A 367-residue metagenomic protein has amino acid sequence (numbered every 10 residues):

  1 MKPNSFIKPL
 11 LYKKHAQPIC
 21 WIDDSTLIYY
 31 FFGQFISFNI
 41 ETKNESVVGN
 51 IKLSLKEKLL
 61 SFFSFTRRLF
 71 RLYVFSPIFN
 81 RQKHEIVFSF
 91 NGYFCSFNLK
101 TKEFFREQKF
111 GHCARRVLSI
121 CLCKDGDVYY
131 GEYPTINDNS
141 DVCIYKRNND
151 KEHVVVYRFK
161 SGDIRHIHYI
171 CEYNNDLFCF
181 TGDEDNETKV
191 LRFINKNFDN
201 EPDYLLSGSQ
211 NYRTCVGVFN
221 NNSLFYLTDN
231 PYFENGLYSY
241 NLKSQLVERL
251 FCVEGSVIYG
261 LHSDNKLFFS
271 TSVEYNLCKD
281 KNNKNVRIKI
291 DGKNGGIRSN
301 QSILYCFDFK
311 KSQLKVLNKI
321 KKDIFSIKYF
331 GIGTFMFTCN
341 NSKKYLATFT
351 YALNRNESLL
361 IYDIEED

Functional and structural regions predicted by a protein language model:
F6-L11, S46-V48, L59-R68, E103-G111 (+4 more regions): A short beta-strand motif characteristic of beta-propeller blades
Y12-D24, E57-R81, H112-L122, D163-Y169 (+3 more regions): Repeated scaffold domains used in trafficking and secretory/extracellular systems, primarily beta-propellers
S25-L27, H84-V87, G126-Y130, D176-F178 (+3 more regions): Entry beta-strands of beta-propeller and related beta-repeat scaffolds
Y30-F32, F88-N91, Y130-P134, C179-D183 (+3 more regions): Recurrent small/Gly-Pro-centered beta-turn motifs in extracellular repeat architectures
G33-S37, Y93-S96, N137-Y145, D185-R192 (+3 more regions): Structural motif
L99-C123, G131, N139, V154-F159: Asp-box/WD-like beta-propeller blade repeats and closely related beta-sheet repeat scaffolds
S223-N235, F251-F325, Y329-G333: Loop/turn-rich, solvent-exposed surfaces of beta-rich toroidal or solenoidal domains
I332-D367: Blade-level signature of beta-propeller repeat domains, shared across WD40, Kelch, NHL, RCC1 and BNR/Asp-box propellers
